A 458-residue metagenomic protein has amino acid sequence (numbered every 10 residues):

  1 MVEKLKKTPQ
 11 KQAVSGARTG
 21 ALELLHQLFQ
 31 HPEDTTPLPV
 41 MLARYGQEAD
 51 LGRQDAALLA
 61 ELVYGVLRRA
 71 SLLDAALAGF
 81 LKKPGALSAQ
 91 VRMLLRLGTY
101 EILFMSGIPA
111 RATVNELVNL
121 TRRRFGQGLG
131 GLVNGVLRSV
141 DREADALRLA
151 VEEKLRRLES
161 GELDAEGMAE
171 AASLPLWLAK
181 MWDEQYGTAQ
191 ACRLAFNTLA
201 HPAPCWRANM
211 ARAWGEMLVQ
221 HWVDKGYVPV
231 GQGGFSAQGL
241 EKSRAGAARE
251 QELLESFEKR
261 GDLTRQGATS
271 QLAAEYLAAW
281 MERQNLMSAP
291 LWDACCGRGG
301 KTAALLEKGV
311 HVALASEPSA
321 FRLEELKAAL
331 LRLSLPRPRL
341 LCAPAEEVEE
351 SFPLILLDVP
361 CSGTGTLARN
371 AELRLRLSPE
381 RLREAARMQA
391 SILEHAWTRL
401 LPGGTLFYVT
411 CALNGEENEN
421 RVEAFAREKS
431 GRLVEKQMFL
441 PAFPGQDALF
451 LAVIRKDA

Functional and structural regions predicted by a protein language model:
M1-A458: S-adenosylmethionine
